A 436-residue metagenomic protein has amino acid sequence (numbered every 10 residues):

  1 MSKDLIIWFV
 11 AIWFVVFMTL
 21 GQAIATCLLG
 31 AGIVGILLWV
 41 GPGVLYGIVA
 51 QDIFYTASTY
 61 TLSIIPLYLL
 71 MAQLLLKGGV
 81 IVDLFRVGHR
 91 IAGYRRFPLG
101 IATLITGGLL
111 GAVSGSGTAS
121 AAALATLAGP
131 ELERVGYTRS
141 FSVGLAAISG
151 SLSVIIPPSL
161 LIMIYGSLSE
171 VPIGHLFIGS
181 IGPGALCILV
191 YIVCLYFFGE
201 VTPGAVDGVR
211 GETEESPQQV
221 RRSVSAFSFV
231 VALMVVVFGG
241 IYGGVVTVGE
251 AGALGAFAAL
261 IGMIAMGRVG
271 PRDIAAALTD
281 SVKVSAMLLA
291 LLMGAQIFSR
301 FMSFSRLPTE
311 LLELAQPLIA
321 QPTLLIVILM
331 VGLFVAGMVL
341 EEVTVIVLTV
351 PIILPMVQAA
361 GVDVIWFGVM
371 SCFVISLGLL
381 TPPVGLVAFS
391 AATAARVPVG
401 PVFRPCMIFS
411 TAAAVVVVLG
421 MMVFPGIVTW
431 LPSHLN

Functional and structural regions predicted by a protein language model:
M1-N436: Alpha-helical transmembrane segments of multi-pass membrane transport proteins
